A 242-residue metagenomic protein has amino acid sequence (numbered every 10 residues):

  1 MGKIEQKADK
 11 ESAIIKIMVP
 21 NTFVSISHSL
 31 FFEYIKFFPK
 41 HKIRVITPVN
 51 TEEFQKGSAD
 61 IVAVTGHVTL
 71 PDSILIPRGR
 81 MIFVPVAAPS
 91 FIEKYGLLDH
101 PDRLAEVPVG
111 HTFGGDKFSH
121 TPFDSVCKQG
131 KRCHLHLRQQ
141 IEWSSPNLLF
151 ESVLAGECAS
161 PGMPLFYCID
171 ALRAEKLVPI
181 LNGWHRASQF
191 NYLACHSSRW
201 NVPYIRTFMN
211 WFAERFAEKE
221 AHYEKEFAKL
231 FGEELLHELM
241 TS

Functional and structural regions predicted by a protein language model:
M1-K16: Short helix-loop hinge/linker segments at domain boundaries
S12-P71: Central regulatory/effector-binding core of bacterial HTH transcription factors
M18-P20, V86, T112, A194: Short hydrophobic segments within beta-strands
K40, I169, A174, W184-S242: C-terminal effector-binding regulatory domain of bacterial HTH transcription factors
T47-W143: Acidic, Gly/Pro-rich loop/turn segments at junctions of secondary structure
L70-L75, G79, A171-L181: Ligand-binding "clamshell"
R132-P179, H185-R186, N201: Hydrophobic hinge/microswitch elements
